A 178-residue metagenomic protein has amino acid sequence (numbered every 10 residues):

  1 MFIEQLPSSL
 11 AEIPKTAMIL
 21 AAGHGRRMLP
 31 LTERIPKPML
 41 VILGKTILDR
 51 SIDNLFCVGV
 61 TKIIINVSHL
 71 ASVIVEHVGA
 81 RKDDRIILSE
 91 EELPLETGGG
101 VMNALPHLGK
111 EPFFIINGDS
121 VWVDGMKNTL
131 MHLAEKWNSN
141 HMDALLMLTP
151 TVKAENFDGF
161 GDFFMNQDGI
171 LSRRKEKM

Functional and structural regions predicted by a protein language model:
F2-I19, K45-N117, V121, N128 (+2 more regions): Conserved N-terminal catalytic core of the sugar/cofactor nucleotidyltransferase
S8, P30, L93, K153-A154 (+1 more regions): Short Gly/Pro-enriched turn/cap motifs at secondary-structure boundaries
M18-A22, L40-V41: A conserved hydrophobic helix/loop-capping motif in glycosyltransferases and polysaccharide synthases
G23, K37, D119: Conserved G/P- and acidic residue-centered "switch" motifs that form tight phosphate/ATP-binding loops in soluble
G25-M28: Short N-terminal binding/cap micro-motifs at the start of the first secondary-structure element
R34-I47: Short catalytic helix/loop segments, enriched in acidic residues and glycine and frequently bearing histidine
P38, R85-I87, I170: Conserved beta-strand segments of alpha/beta enzyme cores
K82, V123-M178: Conserved core of the sugar-phosphate nucleotidyltransferase
